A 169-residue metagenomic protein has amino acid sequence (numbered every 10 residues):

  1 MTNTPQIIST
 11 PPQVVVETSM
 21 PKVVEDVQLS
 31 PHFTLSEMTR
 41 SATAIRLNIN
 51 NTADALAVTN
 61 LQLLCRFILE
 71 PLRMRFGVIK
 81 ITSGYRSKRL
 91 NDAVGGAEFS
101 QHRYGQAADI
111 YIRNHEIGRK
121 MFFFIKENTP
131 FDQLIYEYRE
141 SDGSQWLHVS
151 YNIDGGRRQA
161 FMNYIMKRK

Functional and structural regions predicted by a protein language model:
M1-P71, F161-K169: Extracytoplasmic cell-surface/polysaccharide-interacting catalytic and binding patches
I8, F99, Y104, I112-K169: Catalytic cores and adjacent binding grooves of peptidoglycan-active enzymes
T34, D54, S87, N114-I117: Helix N-cap and loop-to-helix transition residues
E37-A42, R89, V94, E98 (+1 more regions): Solvent-exposed, flexible loop/coil residues
L64-I68, L90, Q106, I117 (+1 more regions): Amphipathic alpha-helical interface surfaces
R66-G95: Extended, low-complexity, intrinsically disordered C-terminal regulatory tails of eukaryotic serine/threonine kinases
F76, R103-A107: Short connector loops at helix/strand junctions that flank enzyme active sites, especially segments positioning acidic
